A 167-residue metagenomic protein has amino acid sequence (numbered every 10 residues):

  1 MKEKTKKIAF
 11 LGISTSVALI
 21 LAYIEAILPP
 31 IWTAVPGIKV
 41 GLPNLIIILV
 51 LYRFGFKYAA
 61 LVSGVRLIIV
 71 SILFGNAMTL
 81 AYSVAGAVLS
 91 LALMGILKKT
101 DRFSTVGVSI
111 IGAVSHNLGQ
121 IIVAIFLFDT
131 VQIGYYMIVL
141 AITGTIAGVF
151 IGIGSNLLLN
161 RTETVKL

Functional and structural regions predicted by a protein language model:
M1-L49: Hydrophobic transmembrane alpha-helices
E3-S14, V40, N44, A59 (+5 more regions): Residue-level signature of transmembrane alpha-helical entry/exit and packing/kink sites in multi-pass membrane
L11-I13, I20, V62, S83-S115: Short helix-perturbing small/polar motifs within transmembrane alpha-helices
A18-A22, R66, S90, M94 (+5 more regions): Alpha-helical transmembrane segments of multipass membrane proteins
A22-V40, V65-M94, T105, L127-Q132 (+1 more regions): Interfacial aromatic-anchored transmembrane helix boundaries in multi-pass membrane proteins
P36, N76, L80-A81, T100-L167: Membrane-embedded alpha-helical hairpins and interfacial helices in multi-pass inner-membrane proteins
G41-F56, L93-K98: Generic transmembrane alpha-helix motif of multi-pass integral membrane proteins
